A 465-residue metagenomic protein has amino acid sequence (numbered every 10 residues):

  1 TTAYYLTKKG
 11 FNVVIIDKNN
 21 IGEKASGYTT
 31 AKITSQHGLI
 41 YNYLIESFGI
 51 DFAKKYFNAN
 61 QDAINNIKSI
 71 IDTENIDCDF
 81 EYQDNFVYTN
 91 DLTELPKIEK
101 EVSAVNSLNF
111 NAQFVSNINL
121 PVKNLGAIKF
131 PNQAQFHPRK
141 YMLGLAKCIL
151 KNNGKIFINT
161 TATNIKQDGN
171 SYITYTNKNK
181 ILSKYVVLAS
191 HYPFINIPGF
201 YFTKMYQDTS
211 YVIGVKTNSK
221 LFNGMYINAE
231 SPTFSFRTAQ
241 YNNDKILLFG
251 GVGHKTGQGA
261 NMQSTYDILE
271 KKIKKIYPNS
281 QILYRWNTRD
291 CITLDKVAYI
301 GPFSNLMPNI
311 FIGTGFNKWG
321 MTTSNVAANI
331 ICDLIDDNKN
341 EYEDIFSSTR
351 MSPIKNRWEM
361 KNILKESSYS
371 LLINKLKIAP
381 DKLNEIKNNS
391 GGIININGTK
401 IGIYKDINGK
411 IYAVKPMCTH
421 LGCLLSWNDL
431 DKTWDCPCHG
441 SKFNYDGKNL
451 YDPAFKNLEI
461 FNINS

Functional and structural regions predicted by a protein language model:
A3, T7-K8, L150: Gly/Ala-rich phosphate-binding loop of Rossmann-like dinucleotide-binding domains, activating on the conserved
T7-Y28: Glycine-rich FAD pyrophosphate-binding loop
Y28-A59: Glycine-rich active-site loop/strand segments that organize a redox cofactor
L39-I45, S69-G144: Flavin (FAD/FMN) cofactor-binding and adjacent substrate-gating region of FAD-dependent oxidoreductase domains
P96-E99, S103-V105, A127-Y185: Helical element adjacent to the flavin cofactor pocket in flavoenzyme catalytic cores
N164-T238, S370, N384: Flavin-dependent oxidoreductases
I213, I393-S465: Rieske [2Fe-2S] iron-sulfur-binding domain
E230-S231, K255-I268, K275-I363, V414: C-terminal catalytic lobe of FAD-dependent flavoproteins
